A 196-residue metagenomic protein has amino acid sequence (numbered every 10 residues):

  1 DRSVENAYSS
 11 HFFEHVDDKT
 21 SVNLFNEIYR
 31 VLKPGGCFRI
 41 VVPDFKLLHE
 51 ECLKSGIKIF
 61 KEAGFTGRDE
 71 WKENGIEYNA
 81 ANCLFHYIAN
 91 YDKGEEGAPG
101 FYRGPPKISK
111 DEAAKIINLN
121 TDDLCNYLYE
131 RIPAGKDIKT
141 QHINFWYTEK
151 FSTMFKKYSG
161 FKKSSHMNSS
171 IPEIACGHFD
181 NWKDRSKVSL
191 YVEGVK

Functional and structural regions predicted by a protein language model:
D1, H15-D17: Alpha-helical hinge/cap motifs
D1-A7: A short acidic, Gly/Pro-enriched loop at the edge of an enzyme's catalytic core that lines a small-molecule cofactor
Y8-H15: Short catalytic micro-motifs in class I SAM-dependent methyltransferases
S10, V22-N23: General structural concept
T20-S21, E27, K33, C37-V195: S-adenosyl-L-methionine-dependent methyltransferase catalytic module, highlighting the catalytic core
